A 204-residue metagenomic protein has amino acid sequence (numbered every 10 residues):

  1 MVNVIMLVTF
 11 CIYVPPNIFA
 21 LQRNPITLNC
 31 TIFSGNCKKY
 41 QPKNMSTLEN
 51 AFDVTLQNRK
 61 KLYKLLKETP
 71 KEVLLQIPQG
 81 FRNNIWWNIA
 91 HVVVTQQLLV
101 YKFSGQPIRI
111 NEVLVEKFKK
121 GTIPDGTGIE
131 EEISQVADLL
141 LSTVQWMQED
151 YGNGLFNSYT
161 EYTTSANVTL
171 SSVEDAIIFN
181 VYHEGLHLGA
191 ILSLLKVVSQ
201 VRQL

Functional and structural regions predicted by a protein language model:
V2-V4, V8, V14, A20: Acidic, Ala/Val/Gly-enriched low-complexity intrinsically disordered segments
Y13, Q22, Y40-Q41: Low-complexity, intrinsically disordered or signal/transmembrane-proximal segments
N17, F33-K38: Short, low-complexity, intrinsically disordered N-terminal modules that encode targeting/processing signals
N44-N58: Extreme N-terminal tail/first-helix region
F52-L56, Y63, V73-K120, E161-L204: Short, contiguous alpha-helical
T55, R59-L62, L66, L140 (+1 more regions): Hydrophobic alpha-helical core bundles mediating ligand binding, dimerization, or RNAP-core interactions
G121-Y159, D175-N180: Acidic/histidine-rich alpha-helical segments that form the ligand environment of transition-metal centers
